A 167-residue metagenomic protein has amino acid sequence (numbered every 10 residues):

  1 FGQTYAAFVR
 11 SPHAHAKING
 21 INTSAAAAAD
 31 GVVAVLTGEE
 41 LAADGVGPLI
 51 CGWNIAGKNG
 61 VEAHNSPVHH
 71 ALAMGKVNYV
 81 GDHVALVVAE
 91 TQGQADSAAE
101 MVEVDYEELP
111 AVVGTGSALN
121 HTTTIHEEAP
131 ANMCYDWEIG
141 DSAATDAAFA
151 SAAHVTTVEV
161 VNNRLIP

Functional and structural regions predicted by a protein language model:
F1-P167: Structural alpha/beta core scaffold segments of enzyme domains
